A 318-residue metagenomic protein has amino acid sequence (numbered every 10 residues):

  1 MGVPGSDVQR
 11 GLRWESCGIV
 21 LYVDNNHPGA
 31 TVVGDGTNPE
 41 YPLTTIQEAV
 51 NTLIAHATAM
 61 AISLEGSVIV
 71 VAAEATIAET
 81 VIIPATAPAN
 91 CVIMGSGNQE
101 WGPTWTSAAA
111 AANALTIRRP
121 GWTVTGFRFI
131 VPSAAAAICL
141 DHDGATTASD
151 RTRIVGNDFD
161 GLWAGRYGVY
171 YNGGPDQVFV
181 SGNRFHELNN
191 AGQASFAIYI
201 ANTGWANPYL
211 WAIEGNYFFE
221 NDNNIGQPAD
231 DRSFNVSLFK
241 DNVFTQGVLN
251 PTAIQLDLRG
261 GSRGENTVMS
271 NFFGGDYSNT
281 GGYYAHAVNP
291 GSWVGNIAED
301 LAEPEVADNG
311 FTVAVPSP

Functional and structural regions predicted by a protein language model:
G2-E48, D300, V306, S317: Right-handed parallel beta-helix/beta-solenoid
G2-P4, G11, L43, T52 (+3 more regions): Beta-strand-rich, repetitive solenoid scaffolds
L21-N26, T44-I77, N90-N98: Glycine-rich repeat segments that build the extracellular carbohydrate-interaction surface of secreted and virion
L64, A72, A85-P88, R118-P120 (+12 more regions): Parallel beta-helix/beta-solenoid
E65-G66, T106-T116, V131-S149, G161-P175 (+4 more regions): Extracellular beta-strand/beta-solenoid scaffold signature
A78, A87-I138, N189: Right-handed parallel beta-helix/beta-spiral solenoid domain characteristic of secreted/periplasmic
T80-I82: A short acidic (Asp/Glu
